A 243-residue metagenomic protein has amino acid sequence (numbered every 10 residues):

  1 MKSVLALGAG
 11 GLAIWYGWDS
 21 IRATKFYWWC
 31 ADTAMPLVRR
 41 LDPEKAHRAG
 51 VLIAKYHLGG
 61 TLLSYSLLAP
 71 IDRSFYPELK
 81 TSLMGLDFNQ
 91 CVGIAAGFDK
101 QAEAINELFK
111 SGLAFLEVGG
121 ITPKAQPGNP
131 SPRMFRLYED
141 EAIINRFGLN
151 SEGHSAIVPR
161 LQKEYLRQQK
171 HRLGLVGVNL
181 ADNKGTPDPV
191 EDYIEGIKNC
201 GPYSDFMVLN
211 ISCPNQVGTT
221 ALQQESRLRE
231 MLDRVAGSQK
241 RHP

Functional and structural regions predicted by a protein language model:
L5-V176, K184: N-terminal capping/small domains of soluble enzymes
F88, A96-D99, F147-Q169, L173-P243: Conserved alpha/beta-domain cores
